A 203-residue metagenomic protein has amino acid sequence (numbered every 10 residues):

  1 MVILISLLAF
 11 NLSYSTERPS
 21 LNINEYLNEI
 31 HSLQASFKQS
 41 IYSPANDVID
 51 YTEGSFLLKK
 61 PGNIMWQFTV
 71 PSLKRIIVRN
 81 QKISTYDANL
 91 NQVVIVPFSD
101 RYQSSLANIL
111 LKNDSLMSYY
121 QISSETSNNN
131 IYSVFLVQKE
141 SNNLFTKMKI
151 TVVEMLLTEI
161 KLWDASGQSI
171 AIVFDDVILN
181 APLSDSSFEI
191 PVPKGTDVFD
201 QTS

Functional and structural regions predicted by a protein language model:
V2-N11: Bacterial N-terminal signal peptides
E17-S43, D47-I49, I77, Y86-T146 (+1 more regions): Flexible, processing/modification-adjacent segments and terminal tails in exported/periplasmic/extracellular proteins
I30-S32, Y51-E53, P61, P71 (+5 more regions): Extracytoplasmic
L33-Q39, T52-F56, I64-W66: One face of beta-strands
F37, I64-F68, I83-Y86, L136 (+1 more regions): Short hydrophobic/aromatic-rich beta-strand segments that constitute the beta-sheet cores of beta-sandwich/beta-barrel
I41, L58-K60, E140, E154: Beta-strand elements of well-folded, non-transmembrane domains
S55-S104, I170-A171: An acidic-aromatic
V94, S118-Q201: Gly/Pro-enriched, hydrophobic low-complexity segments that function as extracytoplasmic propeptides/linkers
